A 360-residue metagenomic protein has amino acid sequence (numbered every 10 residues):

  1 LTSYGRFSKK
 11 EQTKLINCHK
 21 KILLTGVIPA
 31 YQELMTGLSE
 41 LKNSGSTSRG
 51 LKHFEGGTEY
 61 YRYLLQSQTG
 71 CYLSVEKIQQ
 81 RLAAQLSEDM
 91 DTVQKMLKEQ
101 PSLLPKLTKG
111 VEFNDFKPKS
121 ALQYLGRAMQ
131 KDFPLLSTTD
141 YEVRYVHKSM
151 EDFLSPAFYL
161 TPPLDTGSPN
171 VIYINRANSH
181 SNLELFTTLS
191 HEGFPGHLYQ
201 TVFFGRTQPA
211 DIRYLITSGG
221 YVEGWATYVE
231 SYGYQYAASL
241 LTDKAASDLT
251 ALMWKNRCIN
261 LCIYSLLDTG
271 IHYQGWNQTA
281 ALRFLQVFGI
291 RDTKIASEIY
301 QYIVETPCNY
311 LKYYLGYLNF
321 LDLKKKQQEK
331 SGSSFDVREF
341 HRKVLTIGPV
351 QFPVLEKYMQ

Functional and structural regions predicted by a protein language model:
L1-Q360: N-terminal maturation segment of proteins
